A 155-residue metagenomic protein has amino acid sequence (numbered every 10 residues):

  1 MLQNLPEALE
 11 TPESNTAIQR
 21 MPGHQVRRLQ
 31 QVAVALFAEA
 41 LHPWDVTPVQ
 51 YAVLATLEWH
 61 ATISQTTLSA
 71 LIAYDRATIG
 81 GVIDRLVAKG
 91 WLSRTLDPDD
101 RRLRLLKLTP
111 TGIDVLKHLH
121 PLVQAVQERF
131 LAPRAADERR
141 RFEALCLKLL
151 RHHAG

Functional and structural regions predicted by a protein language model:
M1-W44, K148: N-terminal leader segment of winged-helix/HTH proteins
N4, V34, T62, D84-L147: Charged, amphipathic alpha-helical coiled-coil/dimerization segments
Q25, V32, L36, A52-A55 (+2 more regions): Pre-recognition alpha-helix immediately N-terminal to the DNA-recognition helix within helix-turn-helix or winged-helix
V32, T56-H60, L145, H152: Short amphipathic alpha-helical elements of helix-turn-helix/winged-helix folds
V49, A77: Key DNA-contact positions within bacterial/archaeal DNA-binding proteins
T56, L71, K89: Residues within the alpha-helical elements of helix-turn-helix
